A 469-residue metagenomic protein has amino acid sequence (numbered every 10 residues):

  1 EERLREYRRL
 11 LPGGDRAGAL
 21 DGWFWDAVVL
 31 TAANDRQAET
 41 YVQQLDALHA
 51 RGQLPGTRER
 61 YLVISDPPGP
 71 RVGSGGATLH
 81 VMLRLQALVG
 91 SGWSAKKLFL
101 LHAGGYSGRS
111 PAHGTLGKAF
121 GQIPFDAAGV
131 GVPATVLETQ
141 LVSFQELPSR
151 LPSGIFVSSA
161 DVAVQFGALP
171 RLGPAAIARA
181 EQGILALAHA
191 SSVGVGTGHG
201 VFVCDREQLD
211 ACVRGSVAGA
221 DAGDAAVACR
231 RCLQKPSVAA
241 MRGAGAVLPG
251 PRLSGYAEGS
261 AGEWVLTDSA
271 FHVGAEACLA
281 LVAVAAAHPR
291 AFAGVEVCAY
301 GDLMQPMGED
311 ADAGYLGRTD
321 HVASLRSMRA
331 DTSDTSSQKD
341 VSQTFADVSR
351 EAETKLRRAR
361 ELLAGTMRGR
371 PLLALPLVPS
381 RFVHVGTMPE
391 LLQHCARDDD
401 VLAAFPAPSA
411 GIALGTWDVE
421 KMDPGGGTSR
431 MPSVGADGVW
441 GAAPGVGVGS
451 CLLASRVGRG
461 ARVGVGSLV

Functional and structural regions predicted by a protein language model:
E1-S158, A163-A180: N-terminal glycine-rich phosphate-binding loop and ensuing alpha1 helix
E1-W23, V28-A33, H49-L54, R60-R71 (+5 more regions): Left-handed beta-helix
S74-L79, G200-V203, A246-G250, P389-L392: Short, surface-exposed amphipathic charged segments that create phosphate/polyanion-binding patches used for binding
S94-A95, G114-V295, S333-S336, T366 (+1 more regions): Conserved core of the sugar-phosphate nucleotidyltransferase
F99-L100, V195, F382: Short, flexible coil/turn micro-motifs enriched in small/turn-prone residues
L100-L101, S110, H272-G274, S455: Conserved catalytic-core segments centered on acid/base and nucleophilic motifs
A103, S159, H272, H384-V385: Alpha-helical architecture
S110, D268, R370: Functionally constrained cores in energy, signaling, and assembly domains
